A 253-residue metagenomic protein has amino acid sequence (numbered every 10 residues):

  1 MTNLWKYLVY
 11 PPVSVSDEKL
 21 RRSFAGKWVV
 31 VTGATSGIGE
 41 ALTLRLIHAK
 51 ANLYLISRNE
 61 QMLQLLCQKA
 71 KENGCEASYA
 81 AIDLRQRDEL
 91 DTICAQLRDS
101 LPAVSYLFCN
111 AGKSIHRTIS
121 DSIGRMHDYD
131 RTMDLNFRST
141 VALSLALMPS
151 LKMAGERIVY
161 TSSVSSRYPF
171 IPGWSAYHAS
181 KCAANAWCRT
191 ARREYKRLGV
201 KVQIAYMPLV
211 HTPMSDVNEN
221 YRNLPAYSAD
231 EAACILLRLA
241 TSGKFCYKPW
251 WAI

Functional and structural regions predicted by a protein language model:
W28, T35-S36: Conserved glycine-rich cofactor-binding loop
A51-L66: Conserved glycine-rich Rossmann-like NAD(P)H-binding loop of the short-chain dehydrogenase/reductase
E72-D88: Rossmann-fold cofactor-recognition segment
N110-R117: Conserved NAD(P)H cofactor-binding loop of Rossmann-fold oxidoreductase domains
T118-R131: Substrate-binding pocket helix/loop in short-chain dehydrogenase/reductase
V159-A183, C188-R189, R193-K196: Catalytic loop of short-chain dehydrogenase/reductase
I204, N220-I253: C-terminal helical subdomain
